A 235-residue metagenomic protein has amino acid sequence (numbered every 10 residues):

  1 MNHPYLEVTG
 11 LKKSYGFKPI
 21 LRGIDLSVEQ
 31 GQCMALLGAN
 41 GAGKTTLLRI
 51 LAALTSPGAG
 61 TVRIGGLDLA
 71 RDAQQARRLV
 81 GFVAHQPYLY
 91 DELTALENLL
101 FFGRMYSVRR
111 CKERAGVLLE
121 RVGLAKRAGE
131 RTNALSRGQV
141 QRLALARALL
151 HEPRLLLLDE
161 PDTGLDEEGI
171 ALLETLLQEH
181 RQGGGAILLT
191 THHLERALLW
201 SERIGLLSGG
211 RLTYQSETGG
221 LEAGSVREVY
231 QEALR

Functional and structural regions predicted by a protein language model:
A52: Helix-to-loop junction immediately C-terminal to a conserved catalytic motif
G60-D68, A76, Y214: Conserved ABC transporter NBD signature motif
L100, R104-R127: Conserved ABC ATPase "signature" region
R131-L135: Conserved ABC ATPase signature
E152: Conserved catalytic motifs of ABC-family nucleotide-binding domains
L156-D159: Catalytic Walker B motif of ABC-type/P-loop ATPase nucleotide-binding domains
